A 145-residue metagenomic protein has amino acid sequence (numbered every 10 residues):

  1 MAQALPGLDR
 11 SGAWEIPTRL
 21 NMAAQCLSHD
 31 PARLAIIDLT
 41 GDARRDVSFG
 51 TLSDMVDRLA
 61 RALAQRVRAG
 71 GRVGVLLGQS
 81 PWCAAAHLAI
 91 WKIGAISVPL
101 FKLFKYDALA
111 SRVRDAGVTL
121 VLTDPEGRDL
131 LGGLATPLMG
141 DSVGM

Functional and structural regions predicted by a protein language model:
M1-Q3, D38, A86, P137-G140: Generic low-polarity alpha-helical segments
M1-V47, T51-R61, E126: N-lobe entry segment of adenylate-forming
L8-D9, L34, R72, W91-A95: Generic, low-specificity signal for short hydrophobic/alpha-helical stretches with a mild N-terminal bias, encompassing
A35-L88, K105-A110, R114: Conserved AMP-binding/adenylate-forming core of the ANL superfamily
Q65, L88, K92-M145: Structural core segment of the AMP-binding/adenylate-forming
